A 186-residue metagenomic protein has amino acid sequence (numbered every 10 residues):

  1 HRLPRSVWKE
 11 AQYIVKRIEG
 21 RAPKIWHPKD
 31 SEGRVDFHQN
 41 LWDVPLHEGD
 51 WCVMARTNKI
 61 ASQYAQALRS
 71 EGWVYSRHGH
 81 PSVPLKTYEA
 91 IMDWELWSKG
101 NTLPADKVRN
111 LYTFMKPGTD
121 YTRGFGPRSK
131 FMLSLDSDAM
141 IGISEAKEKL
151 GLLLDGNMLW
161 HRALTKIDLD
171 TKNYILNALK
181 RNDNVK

Functional and structural regions predicted by a protein language model:
H1-K186: The feature marks helicase ATPase cores and/or their adjacent C-terminal helical subdomains in SF1/SF2/AAA+ helicases
